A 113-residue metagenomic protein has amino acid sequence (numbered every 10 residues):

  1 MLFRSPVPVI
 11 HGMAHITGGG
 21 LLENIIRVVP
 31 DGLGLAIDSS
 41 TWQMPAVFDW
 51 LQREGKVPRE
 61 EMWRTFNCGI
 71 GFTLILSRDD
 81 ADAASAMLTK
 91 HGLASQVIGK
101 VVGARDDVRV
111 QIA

Functional and structural regions predicted by a protein language model:
M1-A113: Glycine-/charge-enriched secondary-structure boundary and capping motifs
